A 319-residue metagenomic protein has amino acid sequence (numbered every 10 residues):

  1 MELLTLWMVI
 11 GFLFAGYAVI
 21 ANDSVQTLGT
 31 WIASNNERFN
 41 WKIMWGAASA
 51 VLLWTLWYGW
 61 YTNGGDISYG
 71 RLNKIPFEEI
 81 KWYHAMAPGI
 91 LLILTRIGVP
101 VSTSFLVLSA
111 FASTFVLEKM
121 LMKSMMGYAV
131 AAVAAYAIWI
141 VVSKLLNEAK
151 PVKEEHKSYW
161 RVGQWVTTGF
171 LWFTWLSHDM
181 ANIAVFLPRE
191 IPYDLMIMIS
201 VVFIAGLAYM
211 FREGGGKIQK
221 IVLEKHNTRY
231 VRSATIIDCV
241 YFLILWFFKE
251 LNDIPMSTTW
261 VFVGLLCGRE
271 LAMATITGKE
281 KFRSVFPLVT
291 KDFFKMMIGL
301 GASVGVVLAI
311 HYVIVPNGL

Functional and structural regions predicted by a protein language model:
M1-L319: Multi-pass alpha-helical transmembrane bundle typical of ion/small-solute transporters and intramembrane aspartyl
